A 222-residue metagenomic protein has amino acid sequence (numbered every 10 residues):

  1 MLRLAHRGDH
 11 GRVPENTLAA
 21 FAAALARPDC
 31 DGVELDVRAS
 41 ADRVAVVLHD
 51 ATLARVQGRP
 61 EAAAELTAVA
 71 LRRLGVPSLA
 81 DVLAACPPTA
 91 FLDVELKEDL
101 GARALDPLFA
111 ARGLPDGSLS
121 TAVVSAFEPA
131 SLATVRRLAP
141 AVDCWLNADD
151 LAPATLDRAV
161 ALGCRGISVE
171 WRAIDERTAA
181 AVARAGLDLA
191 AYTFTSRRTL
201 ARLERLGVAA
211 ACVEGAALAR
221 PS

Functional and structural regions predicted by a protein language model:
M1-S222: Phosphate-group recognition and catalysis centered on beta-loop-alpha active-site segments
